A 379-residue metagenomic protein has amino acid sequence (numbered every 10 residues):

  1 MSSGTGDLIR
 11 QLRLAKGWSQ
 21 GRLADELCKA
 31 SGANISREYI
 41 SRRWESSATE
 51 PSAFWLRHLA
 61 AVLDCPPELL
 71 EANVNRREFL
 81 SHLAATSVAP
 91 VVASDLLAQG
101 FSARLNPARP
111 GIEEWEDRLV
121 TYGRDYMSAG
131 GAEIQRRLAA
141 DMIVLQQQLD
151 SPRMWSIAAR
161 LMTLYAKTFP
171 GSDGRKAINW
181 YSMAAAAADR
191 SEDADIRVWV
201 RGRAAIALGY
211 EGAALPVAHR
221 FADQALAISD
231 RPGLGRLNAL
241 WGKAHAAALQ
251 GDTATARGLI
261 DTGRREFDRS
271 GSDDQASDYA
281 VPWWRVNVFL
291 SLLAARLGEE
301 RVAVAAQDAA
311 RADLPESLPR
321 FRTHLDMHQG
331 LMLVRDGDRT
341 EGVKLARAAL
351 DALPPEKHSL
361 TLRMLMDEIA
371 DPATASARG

Functional and structural regions predicted by a protein language model:
M1-E26, R57, P66-E68: A short, Lys/Arg-rich alpha-helix, primarily the initiator
L14, D25, K29, A61 (+2 more regions): Short polybasic/polar patches that bind polyanions
W18, A33, C65, D193 (+1 more regions): Short glycine/serine/threonine/alanine-rich loop segments
C28-P51: Recognition helix of helix-turn-helix/homeodomain-like DNA-binding domains that insert into the DNA major groove
S52-H58: Short Lys/Arg-enriched helix C-cap and helix-to-coil transition segments that create basic nucleic-acid-contact patches
D64-R109: Compositionally biased, long intrinsically disordered regions
P107-G379: Conserved binding/catalytic microenvironments
